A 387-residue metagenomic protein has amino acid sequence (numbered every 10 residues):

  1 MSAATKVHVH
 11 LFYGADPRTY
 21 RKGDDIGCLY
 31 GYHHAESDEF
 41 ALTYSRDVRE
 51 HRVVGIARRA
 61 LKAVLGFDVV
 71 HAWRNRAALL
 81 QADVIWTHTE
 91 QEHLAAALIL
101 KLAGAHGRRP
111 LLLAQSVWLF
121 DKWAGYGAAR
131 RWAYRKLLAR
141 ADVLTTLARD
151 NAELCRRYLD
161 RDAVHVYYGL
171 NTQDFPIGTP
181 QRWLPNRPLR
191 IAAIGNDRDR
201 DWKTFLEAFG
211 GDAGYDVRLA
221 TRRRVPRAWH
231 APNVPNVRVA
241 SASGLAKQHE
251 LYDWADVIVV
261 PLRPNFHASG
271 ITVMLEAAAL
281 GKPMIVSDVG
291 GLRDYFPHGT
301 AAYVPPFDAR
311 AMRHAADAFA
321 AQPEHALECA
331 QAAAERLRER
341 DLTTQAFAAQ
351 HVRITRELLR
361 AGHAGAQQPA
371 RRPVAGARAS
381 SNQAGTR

Functional and structural regions predicted by a protein language model:
G27, W183-N233, R238-A246: Conserved catalytic-core segment of nucleotide-activated headgroup transferases in glycan assembly
E153-R156, L170-R187, A228-W229: Acidic anion/phosphate-binding donor-loop and adjacent secondary structure in glycosyltransferase catalytic cores
N196, H298-A309, A318-E324: Conserved acidic donor-binding segment of nucleotide-sugar-dependent glycosyltransferases
A246, V260-E276, V289, R293-D294: Nucleotide-sugar-dependent
Y252-H267, K282: Acidic donor-binding loop of glycosyltransferase active sites
I258-V260, A277-A279, P283-V286, Y303: Short hydrophobic beta-strand element within catalytic cores of glycosyltransferases and related nucleotide-activated
E324-I354: A charged, aromatic-enriched C-terminal amphipathic alpha-helix characteristic of glycosyltransferases across folds
L342-R387: C-terminal alpha-helical cap of glycosyltransferases
